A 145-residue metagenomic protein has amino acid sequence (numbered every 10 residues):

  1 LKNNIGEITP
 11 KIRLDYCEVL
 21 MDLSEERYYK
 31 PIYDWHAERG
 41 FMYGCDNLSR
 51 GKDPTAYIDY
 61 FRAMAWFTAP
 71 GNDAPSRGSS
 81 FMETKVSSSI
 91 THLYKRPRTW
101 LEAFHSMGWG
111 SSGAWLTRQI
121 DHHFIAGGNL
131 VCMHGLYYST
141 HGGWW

Functional and structural regions predicted by a protein language model:
K2-Y43: Active-site neighborhood of glycoside hydrolase catalytic domains
P31, R39-W145: Hydrophobic targeting/anchoring helices
